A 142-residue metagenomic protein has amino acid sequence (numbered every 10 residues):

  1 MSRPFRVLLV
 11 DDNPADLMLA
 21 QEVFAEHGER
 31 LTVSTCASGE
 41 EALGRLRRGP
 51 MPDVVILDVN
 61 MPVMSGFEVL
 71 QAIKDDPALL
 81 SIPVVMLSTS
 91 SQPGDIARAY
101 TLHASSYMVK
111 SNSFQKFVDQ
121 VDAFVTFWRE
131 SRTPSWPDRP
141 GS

Functional and structural regions predicted by a protein language model:
R3-P4, R30, P50-V54, A78-P83: His-Asp phosphorelay/catalytic-motif detector in bacterial-type signaling
P4-A15, A20-F24, V55: Conserved acidic segment of CheY-like receiver
T35-V54: Acidic, metal-coordinating helix/loop segments flanking the phosphotransfer/catalytic sites of two-component signaling
L57-D58, S88: Active-site residues of response regulator receiver
M61: Receiver (REC) domain active-site loop signature in two-component systems and cognate sites in sensor histidine kinases
S105: Short, glycine/charged-rich "phosphate-handling" switch motifs in NTP-dependent and phosphotransfer domains
D119, T126-S142: CheY-like receiver
